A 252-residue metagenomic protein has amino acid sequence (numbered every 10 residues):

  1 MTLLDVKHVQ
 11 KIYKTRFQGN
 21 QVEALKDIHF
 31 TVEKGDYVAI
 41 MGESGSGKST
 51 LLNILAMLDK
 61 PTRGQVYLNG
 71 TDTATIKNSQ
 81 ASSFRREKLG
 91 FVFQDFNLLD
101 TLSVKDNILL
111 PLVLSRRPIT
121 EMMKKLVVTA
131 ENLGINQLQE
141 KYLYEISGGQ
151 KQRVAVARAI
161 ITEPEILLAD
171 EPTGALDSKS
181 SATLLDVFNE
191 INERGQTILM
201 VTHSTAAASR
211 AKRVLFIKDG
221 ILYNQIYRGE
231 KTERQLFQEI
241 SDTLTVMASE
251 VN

Functional and structural regions predicted by a protein language model:
M41-E43: The feature captures the beta-strand-to-loop junction immediately N-terminal to the Walker
G64-D72: Conserved ABC transporter NBD signature motif
L102-L110: Short coil-to-helix segment of the ABC ATPase nucleotide-binding domain corresponding to the Q-loop/switch region
Y142-I146, Q150: Conserved ABC ATPase signature
I161-E165: A short, proline-enriched helix->beta-strand linker immediately N-terminal to the Walker B motif in ABC-type P-loop
L167-D170: Catalytic Walker B motif of ABC-type/P-loop ATPase nucleotide-binding domains
I221-T245: Conserved beta-strand-loop-alpha-helix hinge in the C-terminal portion of ABC ATPase nucleotide-binding domains
